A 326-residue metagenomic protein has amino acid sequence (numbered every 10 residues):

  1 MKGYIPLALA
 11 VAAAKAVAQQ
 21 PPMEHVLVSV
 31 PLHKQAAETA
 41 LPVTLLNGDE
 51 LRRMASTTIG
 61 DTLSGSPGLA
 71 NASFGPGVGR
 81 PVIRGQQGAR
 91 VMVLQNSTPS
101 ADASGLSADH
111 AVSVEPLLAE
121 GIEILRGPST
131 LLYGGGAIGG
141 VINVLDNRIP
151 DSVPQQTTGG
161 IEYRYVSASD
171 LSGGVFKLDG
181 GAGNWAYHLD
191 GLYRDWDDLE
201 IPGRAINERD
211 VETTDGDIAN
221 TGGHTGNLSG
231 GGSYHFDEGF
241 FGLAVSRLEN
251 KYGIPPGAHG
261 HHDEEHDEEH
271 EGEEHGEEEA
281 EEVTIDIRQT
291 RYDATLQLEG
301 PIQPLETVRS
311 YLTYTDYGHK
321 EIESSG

Functional and structural regions predicted by a protein language model:
A18-R52, G60, G88, D146: Short, acidic, small-residue-rich periplasmic hinge/interaction motif at the N-terminus of Gram-negative outer-membrane
Q20-P21, Y133, I149-T157, N184 (+2 more regions): Short loop/turn motifs that connect adjacent beta-strands in outer-membrane beta-barrel proteins
L51, L63, I122-E123, I142-V144 (+3 more regions): Non-catalytic regulatory/gating segments with a bias toward low-complexity or hydrophobic composition
G60-D102, E120: Extracytoplasmic beta-strand/coil segments of soluble accessory domains associated with Gram-negative outer-membrane
P99-R126: Short acidic/polar hinge/loop motifs at secondary-structure boundaries that mediate gating or recognition
E115, G136-I138, Q155, D170-G174 (+2 more regions): Residues that define the transmembrane beta-barrel architecture of outer-membrane proteins
G159-G160, V166, G173-I285: Periplasmic-side early beta-strands and strand-to-turn transitions of outer-membrane beta-barrels
H235-L248, I287-G326: Face-selective signature of the C-terminal outer-membrane beta-barrel domain
